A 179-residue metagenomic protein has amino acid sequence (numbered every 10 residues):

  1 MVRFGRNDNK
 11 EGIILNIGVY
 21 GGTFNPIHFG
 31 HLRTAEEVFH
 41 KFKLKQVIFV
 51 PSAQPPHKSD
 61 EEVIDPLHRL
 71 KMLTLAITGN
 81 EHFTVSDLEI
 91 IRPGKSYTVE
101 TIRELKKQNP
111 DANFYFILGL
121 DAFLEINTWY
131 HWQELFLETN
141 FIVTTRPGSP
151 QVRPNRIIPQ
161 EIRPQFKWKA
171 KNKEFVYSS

Functional and structural regions predicted by a protein language model:
R3-F4, N9-S179: Nucleotidyltransferase catalytic core that binds NTPs
